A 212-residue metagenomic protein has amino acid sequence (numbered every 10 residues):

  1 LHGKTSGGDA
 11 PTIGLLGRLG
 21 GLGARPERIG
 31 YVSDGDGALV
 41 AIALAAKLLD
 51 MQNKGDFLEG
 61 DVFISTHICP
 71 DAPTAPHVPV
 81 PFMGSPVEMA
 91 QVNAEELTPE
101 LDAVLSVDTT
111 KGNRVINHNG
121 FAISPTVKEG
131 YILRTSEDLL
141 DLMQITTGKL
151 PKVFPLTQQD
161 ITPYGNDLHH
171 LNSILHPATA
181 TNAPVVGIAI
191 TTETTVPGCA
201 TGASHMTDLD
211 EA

Functional and structural regions predicted by a protein language model:
L1-R25: Acidic/His- and Gly-rich active-site-bordering loop/insert found across diverse amide/peptide-bond hydrolases
K4-D9, V32-D34, K54-L58, E95-E100 (+1 more regions): Solvent-exposed alpha-helices and their adjacent loops that cap or buttress functional pockets in soluble metabolic
L15, R25-T66: Alpha-helical metal-binding/catalytic segments enriched in His/Glu/Asp
R18-G30, A122-P125: Glycine/charged-rich beta-loop-alpha catalytic/anionic-binding loops adjacent to active sites
E27, P73-V80, I116-N119, C199-T201: Short acidic, glycine/serine/threonine-rich loops at helix termini
E59-V92: A structural-propensity feature for long, helix-poor, extended segments
P79-V127: C-terminal domain-closing interface element
T109-A212: Active-site-adjacent substrate-binding region of metalloamidase/peptidase-like peptide-processing proteins
